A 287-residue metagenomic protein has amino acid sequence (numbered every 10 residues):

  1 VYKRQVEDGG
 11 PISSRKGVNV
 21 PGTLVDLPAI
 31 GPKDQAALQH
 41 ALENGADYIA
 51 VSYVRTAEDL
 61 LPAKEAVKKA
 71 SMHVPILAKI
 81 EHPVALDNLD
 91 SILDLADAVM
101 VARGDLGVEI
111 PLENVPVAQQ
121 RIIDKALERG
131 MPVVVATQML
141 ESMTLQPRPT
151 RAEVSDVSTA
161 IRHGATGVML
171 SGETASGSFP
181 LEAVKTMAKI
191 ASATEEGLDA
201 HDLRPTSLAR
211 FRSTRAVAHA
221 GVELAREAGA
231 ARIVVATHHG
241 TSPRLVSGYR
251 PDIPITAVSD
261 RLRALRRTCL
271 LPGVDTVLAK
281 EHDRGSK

Functional and structural regions predicted by a protein language model:
V1-Y2: Short, small-residue-biased leader/transition segments that mark boundaries at the very start of proteins
V6, P21-T137, M143-V154, S158-I161: Conserved alpha/beta-domain cores
D26, L61, V67, L77 (+1 more regions): Long, charged amphipathic helices and adjacent flexible linkers at domain junctions
E43, E65-M72, D97-A98, I123-M131 (+6 more regions): Generic secondary-structure signature for well-ordered alpha-helical cores
N44-D47, A57, I80-H82, A216-A231 (+1 more regions): Phosphate-interacting basic helix/loop segments used at nucleotide- and nucleic-acid interfaces
T56, E65-L77, A175-S178, V184 (+3 more regions): Terminal amphipathic helices with adjacent charged low-complexity linkers/tails
G107-V108, M139-E153, T166-S178, D202-S207 (+2 more regions): Short beta-alpha connecting loops at secondary-structure transitions that line or flank enzyme active sites
S242-R244, R250-S286: Nucleotide-binding motor/catalytic cores of P-loop/tubulin-like NTPases across gene-expression machines
